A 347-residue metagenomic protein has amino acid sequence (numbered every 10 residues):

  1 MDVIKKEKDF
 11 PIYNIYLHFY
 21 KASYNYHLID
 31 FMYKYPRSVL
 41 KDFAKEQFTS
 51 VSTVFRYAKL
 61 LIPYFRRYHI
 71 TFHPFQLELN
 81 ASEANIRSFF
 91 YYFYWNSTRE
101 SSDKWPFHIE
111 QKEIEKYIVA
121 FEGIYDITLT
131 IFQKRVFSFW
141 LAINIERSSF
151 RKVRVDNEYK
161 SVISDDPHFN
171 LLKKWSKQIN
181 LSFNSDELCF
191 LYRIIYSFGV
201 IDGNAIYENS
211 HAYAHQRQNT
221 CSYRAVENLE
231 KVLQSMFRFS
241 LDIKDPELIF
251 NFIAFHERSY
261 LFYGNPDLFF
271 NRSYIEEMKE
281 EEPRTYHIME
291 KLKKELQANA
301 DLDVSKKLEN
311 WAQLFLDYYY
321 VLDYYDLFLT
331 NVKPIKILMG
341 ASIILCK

Functional and structural regions predicted by a protein language model:
M1-K347: A cross-family "folded-core" feature that marks the main globular domain of proteins
